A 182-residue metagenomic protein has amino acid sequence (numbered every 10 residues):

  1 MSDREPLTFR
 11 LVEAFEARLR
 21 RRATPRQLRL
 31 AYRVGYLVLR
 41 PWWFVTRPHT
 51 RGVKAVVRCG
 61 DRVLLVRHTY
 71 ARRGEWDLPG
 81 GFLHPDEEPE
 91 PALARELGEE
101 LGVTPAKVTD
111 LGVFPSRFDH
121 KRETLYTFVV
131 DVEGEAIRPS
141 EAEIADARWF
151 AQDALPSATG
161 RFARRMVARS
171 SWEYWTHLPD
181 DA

Functional and structural regions predicted by a protein language model:
S2-E5: UDENN/dDENN subdomains and adjacent acidic, S/T/P-rich linkers in DENN-containing trafficking regulators
F9-K54: Acidic, metal-coordinating catalytic segment for phosphate/diphosphate chemistry, firing primarily on the Nudix
H49, G74, R122-T124: Residue-level preference for beta-strand/loop junctions
G52, A71-R72, A142-I144: A short beta-loop-beta micro-motif enriched in histidine and acidic residues
K54-V56, R62-L64, T127-V129, R148: Residues embedded in well-ordered beta-strands
R58-E99: Conserved Nudix-box catalytic region and its N-terminal flanking loop in Nudix hydrolases and closely related
L83-K107, G112-S170: Unchanged
M166-A182: Charged phosphate-binding loop/patch that engages nucleotide di/tri-phosphates or the phosphate backbone of nucleic
